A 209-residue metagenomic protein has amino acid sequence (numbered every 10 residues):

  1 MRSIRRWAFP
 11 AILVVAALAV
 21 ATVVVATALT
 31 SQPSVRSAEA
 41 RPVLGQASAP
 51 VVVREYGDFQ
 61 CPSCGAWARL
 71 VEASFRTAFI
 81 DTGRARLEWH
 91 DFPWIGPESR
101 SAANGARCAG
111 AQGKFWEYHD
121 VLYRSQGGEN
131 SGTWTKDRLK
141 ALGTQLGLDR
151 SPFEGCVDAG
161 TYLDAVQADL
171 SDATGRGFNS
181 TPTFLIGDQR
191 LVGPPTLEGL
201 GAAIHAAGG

Functional and structural regions predicted by a protein language model:
M1-A26, D58, R69-E72, A141-G209: C-terminal cap of thioredoxin/glutaredoxin-like
A21-R41: C-terminal region of N-terminal signal peptides and the immediate post-cleavage residues of exported proteins
V35-V51, F79: A short beta-strand-turn-helix
R41, P93, A106, G127 (+2 more regions): Conserved short-loop catalytic and cofactor-binding motifs
R41-P42, G65, V121, Q189: Flexible, active-site-adjacent loop/turn segments at secondary-structure boundaries
G45, R54, V192: Residue-level detector of conserved, well-ordered beta-strand and adjacent loop positions that form binding/recognition
A49, R54-T144, H205: Structural alpha/beta surface segment adjacent to cysteine/selenocysteine redox centers across thiol/disulfide enzymes
